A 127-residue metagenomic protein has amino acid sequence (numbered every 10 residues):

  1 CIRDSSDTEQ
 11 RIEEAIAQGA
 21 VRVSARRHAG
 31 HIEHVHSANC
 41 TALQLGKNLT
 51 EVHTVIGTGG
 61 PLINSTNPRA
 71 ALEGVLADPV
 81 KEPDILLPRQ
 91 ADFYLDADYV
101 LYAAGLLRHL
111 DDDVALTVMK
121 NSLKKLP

Functional and structural regions predicted by a protein language model:
R3-P127: Helical "lid/coupling" subdomains associated with nucleotide-phosphate turnover
